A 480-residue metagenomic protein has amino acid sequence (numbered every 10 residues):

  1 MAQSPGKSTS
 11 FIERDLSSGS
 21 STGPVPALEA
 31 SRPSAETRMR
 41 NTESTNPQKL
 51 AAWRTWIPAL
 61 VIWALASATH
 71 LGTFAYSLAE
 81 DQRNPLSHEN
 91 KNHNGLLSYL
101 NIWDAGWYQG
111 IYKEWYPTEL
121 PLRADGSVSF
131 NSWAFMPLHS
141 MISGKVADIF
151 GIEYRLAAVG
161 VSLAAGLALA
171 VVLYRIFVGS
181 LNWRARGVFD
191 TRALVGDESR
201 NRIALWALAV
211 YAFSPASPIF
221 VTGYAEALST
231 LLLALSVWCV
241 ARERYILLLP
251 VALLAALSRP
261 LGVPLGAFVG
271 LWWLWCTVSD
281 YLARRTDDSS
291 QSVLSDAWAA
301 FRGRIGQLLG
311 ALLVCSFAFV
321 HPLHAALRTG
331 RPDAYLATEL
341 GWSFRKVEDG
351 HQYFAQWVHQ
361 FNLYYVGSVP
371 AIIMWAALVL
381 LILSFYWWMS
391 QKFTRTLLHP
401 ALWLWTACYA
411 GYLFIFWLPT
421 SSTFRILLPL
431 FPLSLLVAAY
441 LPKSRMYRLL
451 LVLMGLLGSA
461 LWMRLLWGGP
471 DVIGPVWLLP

Functional and structural regions predicted by a protein language model:
V25, L194, S236-L247, S279 (+1 more regions): Membrane-interface transmembrane helices that cradle and orient dolichyl/undecaprenyl
A66-N84, G266-W387, L398, L402 (+1 more regions): Membrane-lumen/periplasm interface segments of specific transmembrane helices in polyprenyl phosphate-linked
Y99-P121, D125-G151, G350-Q352: Short hydrophobic/aromatic helix or loop-helix immediately within or flanking a transmembrane segment in polytopic
S127-W133, P137, M141, I149-V171 (+2 more regions): Loop-to-helix entry region of an early transmembrane alpha helix in multi-pass inner-membrane enzymes
G144-K145, A157-R184, D190, I382-S390: Transmembrane-helix motifs of polytopic, lipid-linked glycan transferases
E153-L156, Y174-F213, L231, L398-P400 (+1 more regions): Transmembrane-helix signature of polytopic, membrane-embedded enzymes that assemble or transfer cell-envelope glycans
V161-A164, G179, W206-L235, L247 (+2 more regions): Multi-pass, polyprenyl lipid-linked donor-dependent membrane glycosyltransferases
F393-F416: Transmembrane alpha-helix segments characteristic of polytopic inner-membrane glycan-assembly/cell-envelope
